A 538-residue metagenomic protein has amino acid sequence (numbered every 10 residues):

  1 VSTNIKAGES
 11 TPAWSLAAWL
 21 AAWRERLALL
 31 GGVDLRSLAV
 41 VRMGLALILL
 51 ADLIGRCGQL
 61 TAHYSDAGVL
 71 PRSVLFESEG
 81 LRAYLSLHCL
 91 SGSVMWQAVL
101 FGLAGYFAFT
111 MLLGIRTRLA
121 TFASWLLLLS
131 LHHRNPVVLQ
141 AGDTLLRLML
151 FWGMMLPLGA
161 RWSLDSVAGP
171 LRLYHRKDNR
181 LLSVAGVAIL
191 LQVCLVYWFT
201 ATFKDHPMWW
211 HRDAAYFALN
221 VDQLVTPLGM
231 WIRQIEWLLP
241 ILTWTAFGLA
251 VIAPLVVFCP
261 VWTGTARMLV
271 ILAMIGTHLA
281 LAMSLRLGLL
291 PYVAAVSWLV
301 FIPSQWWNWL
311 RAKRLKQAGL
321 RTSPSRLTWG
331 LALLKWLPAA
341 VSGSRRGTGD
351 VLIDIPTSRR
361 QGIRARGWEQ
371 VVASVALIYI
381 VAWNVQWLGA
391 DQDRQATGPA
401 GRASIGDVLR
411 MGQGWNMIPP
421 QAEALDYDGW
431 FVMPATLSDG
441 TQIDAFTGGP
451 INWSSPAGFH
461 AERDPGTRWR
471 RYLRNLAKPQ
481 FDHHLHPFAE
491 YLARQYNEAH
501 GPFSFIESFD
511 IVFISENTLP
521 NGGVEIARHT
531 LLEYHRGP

Functional and structural regions predicted by a protein language model:
S2-P538: Alpha-helical membrane-anchoring segments
